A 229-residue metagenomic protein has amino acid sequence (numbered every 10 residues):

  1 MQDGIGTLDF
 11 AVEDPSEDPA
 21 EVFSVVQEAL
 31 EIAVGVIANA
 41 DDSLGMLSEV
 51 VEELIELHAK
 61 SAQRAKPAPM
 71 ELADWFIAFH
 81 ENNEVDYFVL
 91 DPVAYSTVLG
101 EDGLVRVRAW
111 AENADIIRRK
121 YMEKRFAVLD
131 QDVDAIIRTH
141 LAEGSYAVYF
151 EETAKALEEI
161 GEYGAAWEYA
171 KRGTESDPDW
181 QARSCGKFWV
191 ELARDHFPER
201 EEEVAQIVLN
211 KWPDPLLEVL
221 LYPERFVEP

Functional and structural regions predicted by a protein language model:
M1-P229: Eukaryote-biased, non-catalytic alpha-solenoid scaffold regions
